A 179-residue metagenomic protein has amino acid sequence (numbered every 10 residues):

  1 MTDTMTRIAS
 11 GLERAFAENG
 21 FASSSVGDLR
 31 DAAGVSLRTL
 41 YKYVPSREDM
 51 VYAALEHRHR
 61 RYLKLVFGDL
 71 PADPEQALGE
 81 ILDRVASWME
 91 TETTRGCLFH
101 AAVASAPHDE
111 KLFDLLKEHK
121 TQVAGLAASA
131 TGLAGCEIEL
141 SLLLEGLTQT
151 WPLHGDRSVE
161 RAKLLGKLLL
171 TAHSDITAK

Functional and structural regions predicted by a protein language model:
R7, G11-D49, A53: Helix-turn-helix
A9, G79, D83, T121-A128 (+2 more regions): An amphipathic alpha-helix signature
V26, R47, L78, L82 (+3 more regions): A general structural signal for well-ordered alpha-helical segments in protein cores
A53, V66-E92: Hydrophobic alpha-helical connector segments
E56-Y62: Short, basic, alpha-helical segments at the C-terminal edge of helix-turn-helix-like DNA-binding modules
V85, F99-V103, L140, L144-L147: Short alpha-helical scaffolding segments that buttress acidic/His motifs in well-ordered protein cores
M89-F113: Amphipathic alpha-helical segments used for helix-helix packing
L112-K117, A130-K179: Hydrophobic/aromatic-rich alpha-helical bundle segments in the mid-to-C-terminal region
